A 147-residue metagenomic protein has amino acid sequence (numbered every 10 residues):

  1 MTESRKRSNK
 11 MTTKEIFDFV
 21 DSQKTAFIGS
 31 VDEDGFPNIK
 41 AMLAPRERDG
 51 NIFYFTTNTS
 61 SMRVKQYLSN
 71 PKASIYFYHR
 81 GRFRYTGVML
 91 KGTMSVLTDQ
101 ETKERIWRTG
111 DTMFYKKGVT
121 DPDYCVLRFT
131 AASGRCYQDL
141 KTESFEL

Functional and structural regions predicted by a protein language model:
T2-F27: Active-site-proximal "nucleotidyltransferase
T2-S8, V88-L147: Charged, gly/pro-rich active-site loop segments
F19-E33, A73-F77: A short, Trp-centered hydrophobic/proline-enriched beta-strand micro-motif
S22-K24, D49-N51, S69-A73, R84-G92 (+1 more regions): A generic structural signal for short beta-strands and their flanking turns/coil linkers
F27, I52-Y54, R135: General beta-strand recognition
M42-L43: Conserved beta-strand in the GNAT
R46-F83: A short mixed-secondary-structure module that forms the rim of ligand-binding clefts
